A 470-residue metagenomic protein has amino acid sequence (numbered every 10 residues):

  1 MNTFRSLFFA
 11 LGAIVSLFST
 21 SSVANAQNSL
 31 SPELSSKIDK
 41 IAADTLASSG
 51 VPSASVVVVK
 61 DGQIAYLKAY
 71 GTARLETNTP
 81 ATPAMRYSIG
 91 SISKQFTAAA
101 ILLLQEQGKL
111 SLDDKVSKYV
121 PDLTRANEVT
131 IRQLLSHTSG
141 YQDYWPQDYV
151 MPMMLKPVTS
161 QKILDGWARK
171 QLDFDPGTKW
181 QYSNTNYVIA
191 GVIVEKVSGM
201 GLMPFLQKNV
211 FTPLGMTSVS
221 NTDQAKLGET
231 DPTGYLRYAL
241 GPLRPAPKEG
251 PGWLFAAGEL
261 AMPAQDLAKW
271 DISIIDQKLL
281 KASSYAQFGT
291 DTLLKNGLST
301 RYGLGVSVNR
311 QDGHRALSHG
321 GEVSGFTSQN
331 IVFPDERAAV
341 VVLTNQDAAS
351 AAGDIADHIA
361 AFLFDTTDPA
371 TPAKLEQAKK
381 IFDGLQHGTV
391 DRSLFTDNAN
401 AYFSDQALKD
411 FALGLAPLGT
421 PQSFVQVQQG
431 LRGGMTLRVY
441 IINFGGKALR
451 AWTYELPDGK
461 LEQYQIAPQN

Functional and structural regions predicted by a protein language model:
M1-L11, T20: Bacterial N-terminal signal peptides that target proteins for export
V15-A24: C-terminal segment of classical bacterial N-terminal signal peptides
S29-I89, K109-D114, R169, H314: Short, conserved catalytic-motif segment at the N-terminal edge
D39-A42, V56, G62, R86-D113 (+3 more regions): Active-site SXXK
T72-R74, N127-S324: Short, surface-exposed loop or secondary-structure junction motifs that flank catalytic or metal-binding residues
H319, Q329-N345, L449-W452, L461-A467: Short, well-ordered beta-strand elements
T344-K409: Short, gly/Ser/Thr-rich active-site loops of penicillin-recognizing serine hydrolases
D410-Q463: Surface-exposed, charged secondary-structure patches
